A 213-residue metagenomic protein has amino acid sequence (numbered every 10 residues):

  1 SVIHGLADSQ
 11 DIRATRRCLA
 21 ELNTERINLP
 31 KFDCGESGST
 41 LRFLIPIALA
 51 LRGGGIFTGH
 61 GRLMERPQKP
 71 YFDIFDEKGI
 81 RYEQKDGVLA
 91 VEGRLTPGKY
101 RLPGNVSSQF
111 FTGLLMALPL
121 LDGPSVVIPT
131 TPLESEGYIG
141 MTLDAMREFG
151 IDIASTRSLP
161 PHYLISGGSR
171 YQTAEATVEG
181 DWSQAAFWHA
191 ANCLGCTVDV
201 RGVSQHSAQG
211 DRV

Functional and structural regions predicted by a protein language model:
S1-V213: Short, structured segments at the rim of ligand-binding sites
